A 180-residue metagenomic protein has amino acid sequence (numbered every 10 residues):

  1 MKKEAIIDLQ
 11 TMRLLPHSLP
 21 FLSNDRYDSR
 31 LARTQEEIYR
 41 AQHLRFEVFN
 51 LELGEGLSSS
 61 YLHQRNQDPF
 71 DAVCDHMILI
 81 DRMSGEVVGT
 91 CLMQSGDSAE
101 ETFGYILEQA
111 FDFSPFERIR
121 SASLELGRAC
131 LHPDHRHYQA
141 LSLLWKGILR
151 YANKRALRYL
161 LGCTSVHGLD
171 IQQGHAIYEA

Functional and structural regions predicted by a protein language model:
M1-N24: Short acidic N-proximal helix/loop "leader" segments that mark the beginning of a domain or an inter-domain linker
K2-D8, R45-G56, Q67-P69, S98-L107 (+1 more regions): Short linear motifs at secondary-structure transitions and domain/linker junctions
I7-T11, T34, Y61, I78-I80 (+5 more regions): Generic detector of bulky aromatic hydrophobic side chains
M12-L15, N24, S60, Q109 (+2 more regions): A near-ubiquitous, low-amplitude feature marking generic local secondary-structure context
M12-L19, H63-N66, A110-E117: Intrinsically disordered, low-complexity boundary segments flanking structured domains
R13, R26, R30-R33, R40 (+8 more regions): Arginine residue identity/basic-tract feature
H17-V88, L92-S95: Short amphipathic alpha-helix that is part of the acyltransferase structural core
G96-A180: Acyl-donor binding region in acyl/amide transferases
